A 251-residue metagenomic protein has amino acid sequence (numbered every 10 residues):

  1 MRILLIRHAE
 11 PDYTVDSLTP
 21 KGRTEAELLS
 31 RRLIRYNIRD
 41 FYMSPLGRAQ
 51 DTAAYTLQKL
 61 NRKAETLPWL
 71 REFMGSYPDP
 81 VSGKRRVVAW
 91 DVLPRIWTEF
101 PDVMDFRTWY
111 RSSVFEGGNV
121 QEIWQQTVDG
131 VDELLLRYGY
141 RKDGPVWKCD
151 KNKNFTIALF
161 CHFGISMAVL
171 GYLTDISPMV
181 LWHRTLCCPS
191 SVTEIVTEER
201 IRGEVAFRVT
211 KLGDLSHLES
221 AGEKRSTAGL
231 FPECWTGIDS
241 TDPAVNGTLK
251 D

Functional and structural regions predicted by a protein language model:
M1-P20: Mobile, glycine- and charge-enriched loop segments and immediately flanking short secondary-structure elements within
R2-I6, Y42, N154-C161, I165: Beta-strand elements within well-structured catalytic alpha/beta cores of enzymes that handle phosphate/sulfate esters
I6, L67-W69, L212: Conserved beta-strand termini and adjacent loop/short-helix elements that scaffold enzyme active sites in alpha/beta
A9, F163, G213-L215: Active-site metal-binding loops of divalent metal-dependent hydrolases
L18-L33: Short catalytic helix/loop segments, enriched in acidic residues and glycine and frequently bearing histidine
R31-R111: Phosphate-coordination/substrate-recognition cap region in phosphate-metabolizing enzymes
F73-V92, R141, P145-T156, A168-D251: Acidic, low-complexity terminal tails and accessory targeting/binding regions of phosphate-metabolizing enzymes
S112-V146: Internal catalytic-core helix/loop-beta-alpha segment that presents or stabilizes conserved functional determinants
